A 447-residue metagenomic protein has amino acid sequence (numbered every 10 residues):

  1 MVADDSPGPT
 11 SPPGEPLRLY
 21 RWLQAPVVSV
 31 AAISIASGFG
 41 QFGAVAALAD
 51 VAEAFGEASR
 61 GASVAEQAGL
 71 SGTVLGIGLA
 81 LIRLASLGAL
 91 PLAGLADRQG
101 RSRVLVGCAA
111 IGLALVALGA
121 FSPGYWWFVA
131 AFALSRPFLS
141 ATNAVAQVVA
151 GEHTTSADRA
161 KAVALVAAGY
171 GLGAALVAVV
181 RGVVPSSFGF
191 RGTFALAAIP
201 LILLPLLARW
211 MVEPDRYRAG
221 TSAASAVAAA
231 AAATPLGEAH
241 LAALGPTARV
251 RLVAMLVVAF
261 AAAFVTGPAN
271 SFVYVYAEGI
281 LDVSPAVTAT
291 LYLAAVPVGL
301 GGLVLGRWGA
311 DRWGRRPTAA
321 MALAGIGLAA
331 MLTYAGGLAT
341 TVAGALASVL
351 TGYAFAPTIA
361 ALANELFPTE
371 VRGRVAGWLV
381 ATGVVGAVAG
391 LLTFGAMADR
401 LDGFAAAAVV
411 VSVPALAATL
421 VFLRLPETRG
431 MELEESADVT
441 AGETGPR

Functional and structural regions predicted by a protein language model:
M1-F39, A44-A47: Cytosolic juxtamembrane N-terminal segment immediately preceding the first transmembrane helix of multi-pass
A44-A46, A248-L303: Extracytoplasmic gate region of multi-pass secondary transporters
A47-S86, A286: Extracellular/periplasmic helix-loop-helix junction of adjacent transmembrane segments in MFS-like secondary
G76-A93, L293-L305: Central cavity-lining transmembrane alpha-helices of secondary-active solute carriers, predominantly the Major
L87-P123: Conserved MFS/SLC helix-loop-helix module at the cytosolic interface between two early adjacent transmembrane helices
G100, F121-W126, T155, G314 (+1 more regions): Helix-breaking motifs and short loop linkers at transmembrane-helix boundaries and internal kinks in secondary membrane
A131-A168: Cytoplasmic helix-loop-helix junction between adjacent transmembrane helices in 12-TM secondary transporters
V166-V212: Helix-loop-helix hairpin linking two adjacent transmembrane segments in secondary transporters
